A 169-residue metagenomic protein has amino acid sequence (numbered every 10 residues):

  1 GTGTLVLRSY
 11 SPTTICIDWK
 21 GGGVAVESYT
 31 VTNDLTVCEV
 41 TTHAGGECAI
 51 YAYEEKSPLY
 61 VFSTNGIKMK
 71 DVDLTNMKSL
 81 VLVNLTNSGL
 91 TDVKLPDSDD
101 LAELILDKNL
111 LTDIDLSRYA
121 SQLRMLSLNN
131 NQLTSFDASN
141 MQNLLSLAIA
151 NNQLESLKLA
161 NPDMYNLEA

Functional and structural regions predicted by a protein language model:
G1-L5, Q142, A150, N166-A169: Short intrinsically disordered, low-complexity coil segments enriched in acidic
G1-L82, G89, D99: N-terminal capping/linker segments that flank leucine-rich repeat
Y29-D34, L59-F62, V83-L85, L104 (+4 more regions): Extracytoplasmic low-complexity repetitive segments enriched in small/polar residues
H43, Y53-E55, T75-M77, L95-S98 (+3 more regions): Hydrophobic loop/turn residues within beta-sheet-rich immunoglobulin-like superfamily modules
L59, M69, L80, L90 (+7 more regions): Conserved hydrophobic position(s) of the canonical leucine-rich repeat
I67, S88, L106-N109, L128-N131 (+1 more regions): Consensus "Asn ladder" position of solenoid repeat domains
K70-V72, V93, I114-L116, F136 (+1 more regions): Canonical leucine-rich repeat
